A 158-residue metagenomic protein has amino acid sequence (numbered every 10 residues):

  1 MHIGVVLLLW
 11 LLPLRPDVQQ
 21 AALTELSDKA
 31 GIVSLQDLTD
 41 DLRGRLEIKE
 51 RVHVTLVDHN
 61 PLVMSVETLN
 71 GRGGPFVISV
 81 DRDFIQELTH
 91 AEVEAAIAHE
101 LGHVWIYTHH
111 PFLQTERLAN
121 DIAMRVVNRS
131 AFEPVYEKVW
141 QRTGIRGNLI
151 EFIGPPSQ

Functional and structural regions predicted by a protein language model:
I3-L11: Sec-dependent N-terminal signal peptides
V18-L26: Acidic/histidine-rich, surface-exposed loop or edge segments in extracytoplasmic proteins
E25-G71: Auxiliary, metal-adjacent structural segments of Zn-dependent hydrolase domains
L26, S34, F112-P155: Short helix/loop segments within enzyme catalytic domains that coordinate or immediately flank catalytic cofactors
K29-V33, E87-E92, H110-Q114: Soluble non-cytosolic domains of exported or imported proteins
R43-E47, I106, A123-R129: Sec-exported extracytoplasmic/periplasmic mature domains
H59-T89, L101-V104: Active-site scaffold of zinc-dependent metalloenzymes
A95-T108, N120: Active-site recognition of the HExxH zinc-binding catalytic motif
